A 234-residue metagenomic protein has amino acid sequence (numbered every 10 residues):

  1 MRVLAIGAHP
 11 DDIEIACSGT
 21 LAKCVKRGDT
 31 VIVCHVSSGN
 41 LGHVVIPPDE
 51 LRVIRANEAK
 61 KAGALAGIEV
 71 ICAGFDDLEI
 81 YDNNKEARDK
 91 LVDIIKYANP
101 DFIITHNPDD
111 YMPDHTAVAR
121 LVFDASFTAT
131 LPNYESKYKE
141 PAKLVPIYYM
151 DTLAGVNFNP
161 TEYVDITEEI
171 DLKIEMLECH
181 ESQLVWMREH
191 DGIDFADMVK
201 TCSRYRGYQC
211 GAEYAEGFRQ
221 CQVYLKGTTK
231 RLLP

Functional and structural regions predicted by a protein language model:
M1-A98, R219, R231: Active-site rim/loop-helix segments in enzyme catalytic domains that contact anionic ligands
M1-L4, D82-P234: Metal-dependent de-N-acetylase/amidase catalytic core
